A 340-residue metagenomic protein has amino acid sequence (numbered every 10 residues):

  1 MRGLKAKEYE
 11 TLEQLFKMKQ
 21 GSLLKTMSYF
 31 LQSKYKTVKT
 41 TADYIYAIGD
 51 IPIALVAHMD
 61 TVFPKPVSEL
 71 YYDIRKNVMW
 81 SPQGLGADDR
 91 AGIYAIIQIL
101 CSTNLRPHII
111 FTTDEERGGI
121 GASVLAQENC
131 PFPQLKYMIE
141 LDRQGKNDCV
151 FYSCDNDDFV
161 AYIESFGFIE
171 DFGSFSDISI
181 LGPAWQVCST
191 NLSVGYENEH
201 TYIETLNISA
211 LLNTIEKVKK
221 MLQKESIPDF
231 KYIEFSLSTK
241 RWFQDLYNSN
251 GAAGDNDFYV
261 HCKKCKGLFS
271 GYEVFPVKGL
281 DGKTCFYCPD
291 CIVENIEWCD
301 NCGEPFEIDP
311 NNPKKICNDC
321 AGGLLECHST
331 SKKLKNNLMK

Functional and structural regions predicted by a protein language model:
L4-I51: A non-catalytic alpha/beta surface segment that caps or lines the substrate-entry region of metallo-dependent hydrolase
I45-A87: Catalytic-core environment of secreted peptidases
I53, I169-T214: Zn-dependent metallopeptidase/amidohydrolase metal-coordination segment
V62, Q83-I163, E170-F172: Acidic/histidine-rich catalytic neighborhood of metal-dependent amide-processing enzymes
N198-N256: His/Asp/Glu-rich mid-to-C-terminal helical/loop segments that flank catalytic regions of hydrolases
C262-C265, C288, C299-C302, C317-C320: Short cysteine-rich clusters marking metal-coordination/redox-active sites
G267-S270, Y287, N295, F306 (+1 more regions): Cys/His-rich microdomains that often coordinate metals
L280-V293, N312-G323: Cysteine-rich micro-motifs
